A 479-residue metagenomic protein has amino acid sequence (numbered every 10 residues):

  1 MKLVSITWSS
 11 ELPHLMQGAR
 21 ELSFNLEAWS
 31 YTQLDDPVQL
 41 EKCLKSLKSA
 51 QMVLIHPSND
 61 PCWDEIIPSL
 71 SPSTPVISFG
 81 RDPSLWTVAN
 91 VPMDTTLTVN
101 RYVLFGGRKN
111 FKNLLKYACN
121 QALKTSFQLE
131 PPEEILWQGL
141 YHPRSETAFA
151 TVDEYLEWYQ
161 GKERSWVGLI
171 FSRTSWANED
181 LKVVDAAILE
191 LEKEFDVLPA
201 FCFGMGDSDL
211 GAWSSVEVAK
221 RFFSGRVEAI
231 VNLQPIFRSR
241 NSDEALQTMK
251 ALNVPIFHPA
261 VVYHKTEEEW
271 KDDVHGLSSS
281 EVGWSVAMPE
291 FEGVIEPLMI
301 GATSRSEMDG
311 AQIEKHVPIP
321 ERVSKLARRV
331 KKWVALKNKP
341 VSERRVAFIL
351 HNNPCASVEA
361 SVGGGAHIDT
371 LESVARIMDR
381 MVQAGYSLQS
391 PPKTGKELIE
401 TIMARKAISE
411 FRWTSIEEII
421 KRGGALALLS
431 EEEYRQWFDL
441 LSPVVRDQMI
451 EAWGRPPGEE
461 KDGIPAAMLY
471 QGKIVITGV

Functional and structural regions predicted by a protein language model:
M1-V479: An N-terminal assembly and electron-transfer interface module characteristic of large anaerobic redox and radical
